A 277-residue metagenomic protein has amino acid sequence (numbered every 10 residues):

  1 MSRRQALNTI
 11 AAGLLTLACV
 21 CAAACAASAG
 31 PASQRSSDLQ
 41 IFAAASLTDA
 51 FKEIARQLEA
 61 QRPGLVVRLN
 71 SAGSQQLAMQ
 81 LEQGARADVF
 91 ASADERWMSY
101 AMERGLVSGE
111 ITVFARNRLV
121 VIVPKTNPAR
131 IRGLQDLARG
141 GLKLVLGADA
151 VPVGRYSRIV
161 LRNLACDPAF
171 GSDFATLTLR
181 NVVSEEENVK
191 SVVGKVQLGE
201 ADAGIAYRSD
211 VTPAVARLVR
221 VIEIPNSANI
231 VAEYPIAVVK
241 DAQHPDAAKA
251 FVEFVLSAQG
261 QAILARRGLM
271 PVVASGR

Functional and structural regions predicted by a protein language model:
R3-T9: N-terminal export leaders
I10-A11, V215: Enrichment for repetitive, rod-forming helical segments
A11-A24: Bacterial N-terminal signal peptides
C25-R62, V66-Q83, S92-E95, S99-V107 (+2 more regions): Exported/periplasmic ABC-transporter solute-binding proteins
A85-A87: Short acidic/histidine-rich motifs immediately flanking catalytic phosphotransfer sites in two-component signaling
R118: Active-site-adjacent helical/loop segments in soluble small-molecule enzymes
